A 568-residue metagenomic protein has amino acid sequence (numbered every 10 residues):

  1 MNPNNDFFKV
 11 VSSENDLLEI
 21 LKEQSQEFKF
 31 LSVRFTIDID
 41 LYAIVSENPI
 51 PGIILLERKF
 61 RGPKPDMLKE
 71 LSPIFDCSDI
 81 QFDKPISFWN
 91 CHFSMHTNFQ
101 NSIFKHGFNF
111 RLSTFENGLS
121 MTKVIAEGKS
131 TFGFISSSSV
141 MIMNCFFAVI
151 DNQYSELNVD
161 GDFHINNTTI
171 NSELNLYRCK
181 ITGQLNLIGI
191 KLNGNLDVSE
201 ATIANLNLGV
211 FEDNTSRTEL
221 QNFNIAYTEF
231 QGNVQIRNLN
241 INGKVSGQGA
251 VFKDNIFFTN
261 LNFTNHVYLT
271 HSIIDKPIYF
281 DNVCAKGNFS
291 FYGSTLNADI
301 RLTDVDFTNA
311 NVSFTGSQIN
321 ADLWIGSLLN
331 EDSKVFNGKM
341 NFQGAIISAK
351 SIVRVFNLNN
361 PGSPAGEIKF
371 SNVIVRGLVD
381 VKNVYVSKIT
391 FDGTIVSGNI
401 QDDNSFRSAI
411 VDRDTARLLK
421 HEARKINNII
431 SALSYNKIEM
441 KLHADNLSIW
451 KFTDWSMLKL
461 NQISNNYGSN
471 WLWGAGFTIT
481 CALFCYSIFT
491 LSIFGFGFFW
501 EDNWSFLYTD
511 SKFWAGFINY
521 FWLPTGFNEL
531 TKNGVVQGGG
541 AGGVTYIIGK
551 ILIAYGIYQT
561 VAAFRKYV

Functional and structural regions predicted by a protein language model:
M1-V568: Terminal module of membrane-associated proteins
